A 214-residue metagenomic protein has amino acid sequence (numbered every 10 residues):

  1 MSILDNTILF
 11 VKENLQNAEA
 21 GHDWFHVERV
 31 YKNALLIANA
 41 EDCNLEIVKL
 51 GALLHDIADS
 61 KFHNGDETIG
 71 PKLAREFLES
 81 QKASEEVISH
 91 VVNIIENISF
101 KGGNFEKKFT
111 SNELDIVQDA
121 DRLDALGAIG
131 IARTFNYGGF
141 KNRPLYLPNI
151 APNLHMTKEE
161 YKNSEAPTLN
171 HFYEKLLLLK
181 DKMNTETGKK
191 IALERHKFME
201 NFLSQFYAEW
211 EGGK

Functional and structural regions predicted by a protein language model:
M1-S2, K214: Basic/polar N-terminal segments that are highly enriched at the extreme N-terminus, encompassing both cleavable
L4, I8, Y31, P71-R75 (+2 more regions): An amphipathic alpha-helix signature
N6-N17: Generic N-terminal amphipathic, Lys/Arg-enriched alpha-helix
L15-W24, E28-E41, L54, G103-K214: Divalent metal-dependent phosphate-bond-processing catalytic cores, especially two-metal-ion Mg2+/Mn2+ enzymes that act
A18-V48, S60, I69, L73-Q81: Alpha-helical phosphate/pyrophosphate-handling elements in metalloenzyme active cores
L45-F62, G70, V91-K101: His-Asp-centered metal-binding catalytic motifs of divalent-metal-dependent phosphohydrolases/nucleases
Q81-Q118: Hydrophobic, well-structured mid-protein blocks that either form specific transmembrane helices
